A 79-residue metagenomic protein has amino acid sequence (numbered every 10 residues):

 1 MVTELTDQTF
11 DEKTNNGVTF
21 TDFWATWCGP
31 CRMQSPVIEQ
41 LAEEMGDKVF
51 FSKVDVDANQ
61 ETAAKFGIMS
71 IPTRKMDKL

Functional and structural regions predicted by a protein language model:
V2-V18, Q60: A short beta-strand-turn-helix
T3, F50-S52: Structural signal for short hydrophobic segments within the conserved structured cores of catalytic domains across
N15-N16, D47, I68: Active-site acidic short loop of glycosyltransferases
F20-F23, I38, F51, E61-T62 (+1 more regions): A short, hydrophobic beta-strand/beta-hairpin element that forms part of a small beta-sheet core
C28-C31, R74: The canonical Cys-X-X-Cys-His
P30-G46: Typically the conserved alpha-helix immediately C-terminal to a functionally engaged Cys/Sec in thioredoxin-like
D55-D57: Conserved acidic residues
